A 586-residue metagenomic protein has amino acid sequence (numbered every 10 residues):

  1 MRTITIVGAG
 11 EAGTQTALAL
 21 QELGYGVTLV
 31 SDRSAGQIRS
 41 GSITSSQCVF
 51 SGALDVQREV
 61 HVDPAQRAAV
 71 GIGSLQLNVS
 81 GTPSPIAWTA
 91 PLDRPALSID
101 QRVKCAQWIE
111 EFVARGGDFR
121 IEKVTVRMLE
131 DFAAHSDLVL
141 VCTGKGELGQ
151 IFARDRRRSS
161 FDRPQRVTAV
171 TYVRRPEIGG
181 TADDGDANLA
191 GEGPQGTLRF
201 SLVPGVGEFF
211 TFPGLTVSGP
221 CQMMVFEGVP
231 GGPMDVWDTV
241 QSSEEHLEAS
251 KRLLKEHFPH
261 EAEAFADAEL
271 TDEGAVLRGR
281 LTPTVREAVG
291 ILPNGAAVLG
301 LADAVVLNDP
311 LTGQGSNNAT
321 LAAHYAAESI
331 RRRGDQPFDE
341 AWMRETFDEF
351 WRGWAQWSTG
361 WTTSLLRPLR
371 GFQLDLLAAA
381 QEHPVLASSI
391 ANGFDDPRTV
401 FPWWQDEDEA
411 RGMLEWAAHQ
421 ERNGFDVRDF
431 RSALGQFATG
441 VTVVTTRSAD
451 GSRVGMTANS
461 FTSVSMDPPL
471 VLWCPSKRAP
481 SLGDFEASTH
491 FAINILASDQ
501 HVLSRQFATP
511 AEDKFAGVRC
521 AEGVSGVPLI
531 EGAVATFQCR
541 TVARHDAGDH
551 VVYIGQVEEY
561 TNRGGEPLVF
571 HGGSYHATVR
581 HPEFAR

Functional and structural regions predicted by a protein language model:
I6, G279-S358: Conserved mid-domain beta->alpha element of the FAD-binding
V7-A9, Q21-S42: Glycine-rich FAD pyrophosphate-binding loop
R33-V79: N-terminal FAD cofactor-binding segment of flavoenzymes
D63-D155: Conserved N-terminal helical subregion
A153-R199: Central beta-strand plus flanking loop segment that forms part of the substrate or channel wall within the catalytic
L198-V276: Conserved FAD/dinucleotide-binding core of flavoprotein oxidoreductases
T312-G313, E328-R422: C-terminal helical "tail/cap" subdomain of flavin- and related membrane-associated enzymes
H419-R586: Basic, polyanion-binding surface patches
